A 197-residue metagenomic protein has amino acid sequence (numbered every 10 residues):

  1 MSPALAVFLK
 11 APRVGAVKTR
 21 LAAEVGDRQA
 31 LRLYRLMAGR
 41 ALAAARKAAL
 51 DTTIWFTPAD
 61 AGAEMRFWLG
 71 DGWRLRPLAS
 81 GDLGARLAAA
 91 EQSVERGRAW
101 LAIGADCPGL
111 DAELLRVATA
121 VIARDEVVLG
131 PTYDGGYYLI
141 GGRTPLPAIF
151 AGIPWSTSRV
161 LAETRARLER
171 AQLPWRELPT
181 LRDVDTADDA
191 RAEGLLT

Functional and structural regions predicted by a protein language model:
M1-R20: N-terminal nucleotide-binding beta1-loop-alpha1 segment
F8-R13, T57-D60, Y133-G135: Short glycine-enriched loops at secondary-structure junctions
R32-L50: A short, N-terminal amphipathic alpha-helix
L50-P58: Short beta-strand/loop segment that forms part of the nucleotide-sugar
E64-A99, T157: Short phosphate-binding loop-to-helix
L110-D134: Conserved donor-nucleotide/metal-binding helix-loop-beta segment in metal-dependent transferases, i.e., the alpha-helix
L146-R167: Short, glycine-/small-residue-rich phosphate/pyrophosphate-handling segment
A162-T197: Conserved alpha/beta core of the MobA/IspD/sugar-nucleotide pyrophosphorylase nucleotidyltransferase superfamily
